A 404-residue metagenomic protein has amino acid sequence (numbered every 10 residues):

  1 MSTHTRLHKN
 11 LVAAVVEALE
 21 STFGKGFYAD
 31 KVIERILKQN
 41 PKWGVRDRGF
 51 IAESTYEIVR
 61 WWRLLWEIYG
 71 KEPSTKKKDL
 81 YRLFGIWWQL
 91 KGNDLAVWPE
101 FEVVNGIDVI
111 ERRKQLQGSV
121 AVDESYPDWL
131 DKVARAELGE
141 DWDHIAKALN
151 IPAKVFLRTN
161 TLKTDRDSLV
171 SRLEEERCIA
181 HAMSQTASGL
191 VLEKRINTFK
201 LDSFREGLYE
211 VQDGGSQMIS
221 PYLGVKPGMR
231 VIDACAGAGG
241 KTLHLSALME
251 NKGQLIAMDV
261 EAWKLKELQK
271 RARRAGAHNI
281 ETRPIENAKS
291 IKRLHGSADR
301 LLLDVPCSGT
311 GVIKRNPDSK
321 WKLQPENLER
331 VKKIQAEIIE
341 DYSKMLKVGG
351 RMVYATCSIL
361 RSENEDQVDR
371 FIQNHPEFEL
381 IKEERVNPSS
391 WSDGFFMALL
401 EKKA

Functional and structural regions predicted by a protein language model:
M1-F199: Class I Rossmann-like S-adenosyl-L-methionine
D131-K132, M258-E267, S319-L346: Glycine-rich S-adenosyl-L-methionine
P227-G228, N251-K252, L346-R351: Short glycine-dipeptide loop
G228-C235: Conserved class I S-adenosyl-L-methionine
A238-G239: Conserved SAM/SAH-binding loop
T242-S246: Conserved SAM-dependent methyltransferase scaffold
E261-G296: S-adenosyl-L-methionine
I285-L302, P306-S308, R315, E329 (+2 more regions): C-terminal catalytic and target-recognition region of SAM-dependent MTase-like enzymes, primarily methyltransferases
